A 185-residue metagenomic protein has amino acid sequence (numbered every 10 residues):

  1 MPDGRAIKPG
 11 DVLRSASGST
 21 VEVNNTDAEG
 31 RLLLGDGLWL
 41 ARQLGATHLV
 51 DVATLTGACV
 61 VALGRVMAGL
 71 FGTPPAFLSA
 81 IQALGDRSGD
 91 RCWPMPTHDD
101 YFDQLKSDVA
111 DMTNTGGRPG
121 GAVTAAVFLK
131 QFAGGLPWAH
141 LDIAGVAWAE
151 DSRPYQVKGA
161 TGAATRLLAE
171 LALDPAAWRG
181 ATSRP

Functional and structural regions predicted by a protein language model:
M1-P185: A generic structural signal for tightly packed, nonpolar segments enriched in small/aliphatic residues
